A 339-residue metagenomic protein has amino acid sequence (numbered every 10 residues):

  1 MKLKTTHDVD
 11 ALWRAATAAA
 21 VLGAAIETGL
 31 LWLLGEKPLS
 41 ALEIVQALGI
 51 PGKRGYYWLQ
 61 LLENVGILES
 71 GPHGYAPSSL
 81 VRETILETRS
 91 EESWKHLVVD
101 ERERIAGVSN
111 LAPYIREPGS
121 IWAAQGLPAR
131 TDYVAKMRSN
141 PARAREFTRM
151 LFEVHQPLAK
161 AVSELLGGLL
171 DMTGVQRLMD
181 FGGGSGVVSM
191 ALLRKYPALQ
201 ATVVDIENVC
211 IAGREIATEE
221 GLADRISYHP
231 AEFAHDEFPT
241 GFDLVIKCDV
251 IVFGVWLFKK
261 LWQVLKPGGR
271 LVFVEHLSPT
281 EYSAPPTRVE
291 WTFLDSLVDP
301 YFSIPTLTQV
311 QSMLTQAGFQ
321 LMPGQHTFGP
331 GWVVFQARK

Functional and structural regions predicted by a protein language model:
M1-E63, F181, S185-V188, R194-K339: Alpha-helical subdomain
L12-A16, L22-A25, W32, Y56 (+1 more regions): Conserved Class I S-adenosyl-L-methionine-dependent methyltransferase catalytic core
